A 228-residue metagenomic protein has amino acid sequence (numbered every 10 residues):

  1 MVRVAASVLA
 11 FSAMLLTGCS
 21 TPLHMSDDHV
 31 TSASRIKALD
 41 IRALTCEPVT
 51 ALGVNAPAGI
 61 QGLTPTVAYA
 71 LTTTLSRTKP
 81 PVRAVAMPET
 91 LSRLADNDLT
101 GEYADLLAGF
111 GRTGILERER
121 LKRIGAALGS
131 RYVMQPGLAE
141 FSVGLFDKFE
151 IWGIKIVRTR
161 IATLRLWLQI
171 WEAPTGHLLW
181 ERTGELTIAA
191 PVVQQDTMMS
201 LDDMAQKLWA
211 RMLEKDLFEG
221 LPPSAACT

Functional and structural regions predicted by a protein language model:
M1-V4: Positively charged n-region of N-terminal signal peptides that target proteins for export
A6-T17: Bacterial N-terminal signal peptides
C19-T45, I124-L128, L138-F146, I156-T228: C-terminal/domain-edge helix-coil "capping" segments
C46-G137, A173, E181, K207-K215: N-terminal segment of the mature soluble domain
Y103-F110, L145-I161: Mixed-charge, low-complexity intrinsically disordered segments
